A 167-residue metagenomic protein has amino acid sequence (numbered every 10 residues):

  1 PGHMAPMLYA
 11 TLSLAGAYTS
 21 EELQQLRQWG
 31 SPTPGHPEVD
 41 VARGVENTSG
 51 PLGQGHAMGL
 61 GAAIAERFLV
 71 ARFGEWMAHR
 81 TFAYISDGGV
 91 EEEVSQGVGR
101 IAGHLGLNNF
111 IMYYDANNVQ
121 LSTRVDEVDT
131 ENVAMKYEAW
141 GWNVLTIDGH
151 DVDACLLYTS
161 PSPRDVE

Functional and structural regions predicted by a protein language model:
P1, I85-S86, Y114-A116, D148: Glycine-rich, histidine-containing beta strand-loop boundary motifs that form or position
P1-L105: Cofactor-binding active-site loop characterized by glycine-rich and histidine/acidic residues
M4-P6, V90-E92, N118-S122, D153-C155: Flexible loop/turn segments at secondary-structure boundaries
E38-G44, H79-T81, I111-V119, M135-W142: Gly-rich Lys/Arg/Thr-decorated short loops/hinges at beta-loop-alpha junctions or inter-strand turns that position
A71-M77, V125-L157: Conserved thiamine diphosphate
Q96-I101, T123-E127, E131: Active-site-proximal loop->helix
G99-I111, V133-M135: Hydrophobic, small-residue-rich alpha-helical packing segments that form membrane-like cores
Y158-E167: Single conserved hydrophobic/aromatic residue that forms the stacking wall/gate of nucleotide- or nucleobase-binding
